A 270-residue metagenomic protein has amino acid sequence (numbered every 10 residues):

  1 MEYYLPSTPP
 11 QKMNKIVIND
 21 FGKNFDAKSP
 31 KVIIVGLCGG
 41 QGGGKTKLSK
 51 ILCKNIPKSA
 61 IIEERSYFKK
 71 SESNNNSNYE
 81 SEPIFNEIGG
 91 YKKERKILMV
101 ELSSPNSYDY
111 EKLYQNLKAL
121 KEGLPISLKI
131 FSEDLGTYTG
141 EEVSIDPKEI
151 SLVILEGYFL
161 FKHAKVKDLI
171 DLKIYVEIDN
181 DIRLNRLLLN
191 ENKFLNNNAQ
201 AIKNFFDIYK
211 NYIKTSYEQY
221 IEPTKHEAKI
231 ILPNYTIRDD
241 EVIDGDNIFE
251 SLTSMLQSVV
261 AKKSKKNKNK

Functional and structural regions predicted by a protein language model:
E2-D26, K148, L189-K193, K214-K270: NTP-dependent small-molecule kinase module
I34-G36: Short hydrophobic/aromatic beta-strand immediately N-terminal to the Walker A/P-loop
Q41: The conserved Walker
K45: Conserved lysine of the Walker
L48, L52: Hydrophobic positions on the alpha1 helix immediately C-terminal to the Walker A/P-loop
K54-I62: Post-Walker A helix-loop "phosphate-sensing" segment adjacent to the P-loop in P-loop NTPases
A60, K69-L135: Conserved nucleotide-sensing/catalytic segment adjacent to the nucleotide-binding pocket in NTP-handling enzymes
G140-F194: ATP-dependent NMP and nucleoside kinases share a basic, alpha-helical "lid"
